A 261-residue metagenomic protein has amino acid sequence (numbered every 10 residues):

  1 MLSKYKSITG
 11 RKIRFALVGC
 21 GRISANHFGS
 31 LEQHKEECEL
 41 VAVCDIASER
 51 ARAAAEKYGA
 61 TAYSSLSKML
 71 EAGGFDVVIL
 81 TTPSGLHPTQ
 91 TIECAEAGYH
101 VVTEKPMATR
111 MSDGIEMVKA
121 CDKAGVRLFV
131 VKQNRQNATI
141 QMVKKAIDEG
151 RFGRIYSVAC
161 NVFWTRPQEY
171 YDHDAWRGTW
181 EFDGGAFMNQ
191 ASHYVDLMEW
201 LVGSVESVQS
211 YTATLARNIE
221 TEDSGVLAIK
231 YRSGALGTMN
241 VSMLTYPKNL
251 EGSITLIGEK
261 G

Functional and structural regions predicted by a protein language model:
M1-T9, V195-G261: Contiguous beta-strand/loop segments that form the cofactor/metal-binding neighborhood of enzyme cores
M1-Y58: N-terminal Rossmann-like dinucleotide-binding module
H27, A60-A120: Beta-loop-alpha module in the N-terminal Rossmann-like domain of NAD(P)-dependent dehydrogenases, especially those
C38-L40, F75, I155, V205: Core-facing hydrophobic residues within beta-strands of well-ordered domains
A42, V77, S157, L236: Short, Asp-centered acidic motifs that coordinate Mg2+ and/or phosphate in catalytic or ligand-binding sites
E116-Q133, G153-C160: Rossmann-fold dehydrogenase core element
N134-I219: Predominantly a Rossmann-like dinucleotide-binding segment in NAD(P)-dependent oxidoreductases
